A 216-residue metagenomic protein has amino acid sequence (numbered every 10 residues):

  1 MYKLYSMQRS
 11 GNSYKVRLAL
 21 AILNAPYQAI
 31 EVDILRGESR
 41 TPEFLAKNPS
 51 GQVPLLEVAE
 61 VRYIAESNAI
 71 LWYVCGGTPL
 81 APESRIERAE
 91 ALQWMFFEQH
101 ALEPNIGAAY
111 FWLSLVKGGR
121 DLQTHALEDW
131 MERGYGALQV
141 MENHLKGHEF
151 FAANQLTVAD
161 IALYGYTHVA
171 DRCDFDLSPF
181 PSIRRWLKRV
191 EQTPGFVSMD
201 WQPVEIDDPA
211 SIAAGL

Functional and structural regions predicted by a protein language model:
M1-R9, Y14-E128, E142: GST-like domain detector, emphasizing the conserved glutathione-binding G-site in the N-terminal thioredoxin-like
I34-L35, R184, V204: Conserved beta-strand edge residues that scaffold enzyme active sites
A69, S182, G195: Residue-level recognition of oxygen-bearing side chains
C75, Y166-T167, D200: Active-site-flanking alpha-helical
I86, E98-Q192: GST-like fold's C-terminal all-alpha helical module
Q202-L216: Acidic/histidine-enriched, glycine/proline-rich intrinsically disordered or flexible terminal extensions
